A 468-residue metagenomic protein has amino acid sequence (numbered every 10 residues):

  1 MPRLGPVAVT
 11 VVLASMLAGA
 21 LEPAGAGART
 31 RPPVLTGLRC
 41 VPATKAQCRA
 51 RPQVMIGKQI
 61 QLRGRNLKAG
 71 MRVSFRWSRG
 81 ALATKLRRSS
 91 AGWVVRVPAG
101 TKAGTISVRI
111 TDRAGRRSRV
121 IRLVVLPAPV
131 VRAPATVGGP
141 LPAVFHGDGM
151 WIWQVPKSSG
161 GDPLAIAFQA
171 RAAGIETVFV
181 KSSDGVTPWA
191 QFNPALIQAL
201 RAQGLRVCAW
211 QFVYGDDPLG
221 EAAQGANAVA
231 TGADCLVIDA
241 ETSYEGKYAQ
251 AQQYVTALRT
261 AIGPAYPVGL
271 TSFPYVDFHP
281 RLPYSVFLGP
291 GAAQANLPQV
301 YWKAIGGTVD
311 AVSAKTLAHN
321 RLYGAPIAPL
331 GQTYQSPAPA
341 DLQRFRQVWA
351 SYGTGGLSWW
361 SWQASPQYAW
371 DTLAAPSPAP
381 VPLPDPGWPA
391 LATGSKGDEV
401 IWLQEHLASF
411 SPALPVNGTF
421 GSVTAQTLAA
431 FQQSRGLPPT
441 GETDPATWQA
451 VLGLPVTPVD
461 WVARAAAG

Functional and structural regions predicted by a protein language model:
G27-M71, S107, R116-V131: Beta-strand/beta-sandwich contexts
A133-A170, I175-E176, K181-D184, Q211-Y214 (+1 more regions): Boundary/entry segment of secreted carbohydrate-active catalytic domains
W153, R206-D217, V255-R281, A325-S336: Aromatic-lined carbohydrate-recognition surfaces of secreted/lumenal glycan-active proteins
W153-S158, S377-G418, T457-G468: Acidic, Ser/Thr/Pro/Gly-enriched interdomain connector segments
F179-D184, Q224-Q250, S358: Active-site groove signature of glycoside hydrolases
A233-Y244, P280-D310, W360-W362: Aromatic- and acid-rich polysaccharide-binding/catalytic face of secreted or lumenal carbohydrate-active enzymes
Y301-I305, A325-P382: Substrate-binding cleft of secreted/luminal carbohydrate-active enzymes
L391-V451: Short acidic, glycine/serine/threonine-rich helix-capping segments at coil-helix boundaries
